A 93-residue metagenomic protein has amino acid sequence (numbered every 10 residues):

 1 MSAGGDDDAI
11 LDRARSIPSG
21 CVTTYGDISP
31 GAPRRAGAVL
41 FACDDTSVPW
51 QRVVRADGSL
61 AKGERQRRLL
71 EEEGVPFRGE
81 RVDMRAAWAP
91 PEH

Functional and structural regions predicted by a protein language model:
M1-H93: Nucleic acid-binding interface residues in structured DNA/RNA-binding domains, emphasizing the DNA-engaging scaffolds
